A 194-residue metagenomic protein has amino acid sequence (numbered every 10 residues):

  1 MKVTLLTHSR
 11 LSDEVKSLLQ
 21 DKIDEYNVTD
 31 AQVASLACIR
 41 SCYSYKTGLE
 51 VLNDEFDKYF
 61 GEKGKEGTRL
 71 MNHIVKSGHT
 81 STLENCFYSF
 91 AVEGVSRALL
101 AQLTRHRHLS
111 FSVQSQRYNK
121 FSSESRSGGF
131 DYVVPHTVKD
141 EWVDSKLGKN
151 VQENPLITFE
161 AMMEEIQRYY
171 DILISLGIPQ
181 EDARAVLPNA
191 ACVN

Functional and structural regions predicted by a protein language model:
M1-N194: Family-specific signature for flavin-dependent thymidylate synthase
